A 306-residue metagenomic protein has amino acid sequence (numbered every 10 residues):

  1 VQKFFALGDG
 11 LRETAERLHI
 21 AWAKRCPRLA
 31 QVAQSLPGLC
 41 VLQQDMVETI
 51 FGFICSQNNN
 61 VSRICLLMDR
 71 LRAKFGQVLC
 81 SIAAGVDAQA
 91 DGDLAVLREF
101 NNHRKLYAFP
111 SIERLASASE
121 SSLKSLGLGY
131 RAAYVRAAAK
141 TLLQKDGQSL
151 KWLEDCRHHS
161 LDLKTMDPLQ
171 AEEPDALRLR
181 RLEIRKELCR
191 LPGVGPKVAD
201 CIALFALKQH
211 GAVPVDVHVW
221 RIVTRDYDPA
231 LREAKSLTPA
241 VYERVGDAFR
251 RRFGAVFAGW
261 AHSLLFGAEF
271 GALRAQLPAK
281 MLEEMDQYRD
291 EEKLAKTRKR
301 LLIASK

Functional and structural regions predicted by a protein language model:
V1-K306: HhH-family (HhH-GPD) DNA N-glycosylase catalytic core used in base-excision repair
